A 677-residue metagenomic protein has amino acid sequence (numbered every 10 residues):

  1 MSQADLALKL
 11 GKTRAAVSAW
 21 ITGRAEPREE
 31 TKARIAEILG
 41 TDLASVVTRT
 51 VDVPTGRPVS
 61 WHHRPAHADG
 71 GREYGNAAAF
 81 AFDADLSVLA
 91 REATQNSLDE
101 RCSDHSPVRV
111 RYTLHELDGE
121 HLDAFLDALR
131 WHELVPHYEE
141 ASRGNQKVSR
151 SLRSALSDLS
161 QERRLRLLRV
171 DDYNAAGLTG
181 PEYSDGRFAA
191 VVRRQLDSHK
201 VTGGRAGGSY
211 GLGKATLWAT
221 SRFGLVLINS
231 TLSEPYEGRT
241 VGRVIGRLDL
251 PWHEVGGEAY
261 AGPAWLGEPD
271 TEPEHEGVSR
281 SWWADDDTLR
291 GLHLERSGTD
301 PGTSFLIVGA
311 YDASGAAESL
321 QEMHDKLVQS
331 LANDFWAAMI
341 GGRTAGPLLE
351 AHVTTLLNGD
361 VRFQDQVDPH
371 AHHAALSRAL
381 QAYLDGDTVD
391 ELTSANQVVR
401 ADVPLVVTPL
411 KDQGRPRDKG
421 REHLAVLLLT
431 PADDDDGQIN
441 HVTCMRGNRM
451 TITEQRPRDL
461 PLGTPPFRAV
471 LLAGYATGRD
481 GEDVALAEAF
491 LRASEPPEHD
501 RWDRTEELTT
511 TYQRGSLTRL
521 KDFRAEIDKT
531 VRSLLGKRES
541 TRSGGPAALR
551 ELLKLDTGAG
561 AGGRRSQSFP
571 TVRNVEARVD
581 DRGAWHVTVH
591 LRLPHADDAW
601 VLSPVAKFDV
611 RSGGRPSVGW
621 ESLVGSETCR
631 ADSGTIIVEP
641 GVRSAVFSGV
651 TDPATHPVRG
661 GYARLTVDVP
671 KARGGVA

Functional and structural regions predicted by a protein language model:
S2-A19, C102: Short alpha-helical DNA-recognition segment
A16-R34, H67, A78-V88, L98-C102 (+2 more regions): N-terminal assembly/transducer modules of large multi-domain enzymes, emphasizing dimerization/partner-binding
E30-S45: DNA major-groove recognition helix of helix-turn-helix/homeodomain DNA-binding modules
G56-L89, L98-D99, S154-S157, V201-R205: Asp/Glu-centered strand-loop micro-motifs enriched in Gly/Pro and often flanked by an aromatic residue
A78, E140-E237: Flexible ATP-lid and adjacent glycine-rich G1/G2 motifs of the Bergerat
A81-D118, L129-D158, G213-W218: Conserved ATP-binding N-box helix of the HATPase_c
V108-Y138, L167, L212-T355: GHKL-type ATPase core
